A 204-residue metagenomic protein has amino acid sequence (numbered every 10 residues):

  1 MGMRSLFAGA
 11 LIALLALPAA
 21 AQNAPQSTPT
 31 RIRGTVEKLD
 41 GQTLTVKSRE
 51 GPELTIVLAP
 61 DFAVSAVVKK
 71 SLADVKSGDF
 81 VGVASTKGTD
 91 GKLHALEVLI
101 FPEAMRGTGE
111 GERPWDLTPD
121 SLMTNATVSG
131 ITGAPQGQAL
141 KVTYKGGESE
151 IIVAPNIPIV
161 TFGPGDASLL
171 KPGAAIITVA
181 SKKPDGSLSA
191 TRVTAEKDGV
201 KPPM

Functional and structural regions predicted by a protein language model:
G2-R4, P18-M204: Short, flexible, surface-exposed loop segments at domain boundaries
F7-A16: Hydrophobic helical h-region of N-terminal Sec-dependent signal peptides in bacterial secretory/periplasmic proteins
